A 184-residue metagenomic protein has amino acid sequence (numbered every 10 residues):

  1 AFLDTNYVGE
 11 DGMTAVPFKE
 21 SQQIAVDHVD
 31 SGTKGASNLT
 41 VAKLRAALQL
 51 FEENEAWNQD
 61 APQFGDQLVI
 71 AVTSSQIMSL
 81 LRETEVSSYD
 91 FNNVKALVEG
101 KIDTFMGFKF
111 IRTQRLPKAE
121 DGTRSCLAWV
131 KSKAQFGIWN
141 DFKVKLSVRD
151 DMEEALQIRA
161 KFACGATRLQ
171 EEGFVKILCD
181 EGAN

Functional and structural regions predicted by a protein language model:
A1-N6: A generic, well-ordered mixed alpha/beta core segment in the N-terminal half of proteins
Y7-V94: Extended, solvent-exposed, turn-rich assembly/linker loops in the middle of proteins
K19, Q23-A42, R82-N184: Sequence/fold signature of self-assembling virion shell proteins
